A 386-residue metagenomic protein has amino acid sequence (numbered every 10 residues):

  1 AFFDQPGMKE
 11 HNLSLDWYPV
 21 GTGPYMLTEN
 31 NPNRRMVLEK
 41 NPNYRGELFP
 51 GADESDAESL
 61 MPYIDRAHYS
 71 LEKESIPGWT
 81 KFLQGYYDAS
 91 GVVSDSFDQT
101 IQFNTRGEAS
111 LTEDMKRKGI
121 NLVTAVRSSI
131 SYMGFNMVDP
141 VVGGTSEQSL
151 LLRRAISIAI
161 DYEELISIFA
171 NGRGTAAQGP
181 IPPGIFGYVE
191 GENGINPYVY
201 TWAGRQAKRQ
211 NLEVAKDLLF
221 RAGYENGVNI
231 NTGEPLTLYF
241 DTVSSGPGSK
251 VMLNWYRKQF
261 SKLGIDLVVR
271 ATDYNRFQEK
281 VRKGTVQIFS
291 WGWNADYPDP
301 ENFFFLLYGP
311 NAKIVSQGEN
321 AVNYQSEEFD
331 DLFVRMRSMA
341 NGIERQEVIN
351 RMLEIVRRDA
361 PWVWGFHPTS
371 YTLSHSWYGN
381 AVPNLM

Functional and structural regions predicted by a protein language model:
A1-F3, L15-P77, R106-I130, F220 (+1 more regions): Aromatic-rich, solvent-exposed beta-strand/loop patch
V20, Y69-T80, D95-F97, V269-E279: Short helix-initiation/N-cap motifs at beta->coil->alpha
Y25-M26, V142-G143, T175-A222, S244-M252: Structural transition elements
E58-S70, T232-Y239, K258-T272, R335: A local structural motif
L83-V93, Y256-Q259, I265-D266, K283-W291: Alpha-to-beta junction loops
R117-L122, V126, L150-R154, I158 (+7 more regions): Extracytoplasmic/peripheral linker and loop segments enriched in polar/acidic and small residues with frequent Thr/Pro
T124-G144, S157, E192-G194: Periplasmic solute-binding protein
T372-M386: Long beta-strand-rich cores associated with HINT superfamily self-processing modules
